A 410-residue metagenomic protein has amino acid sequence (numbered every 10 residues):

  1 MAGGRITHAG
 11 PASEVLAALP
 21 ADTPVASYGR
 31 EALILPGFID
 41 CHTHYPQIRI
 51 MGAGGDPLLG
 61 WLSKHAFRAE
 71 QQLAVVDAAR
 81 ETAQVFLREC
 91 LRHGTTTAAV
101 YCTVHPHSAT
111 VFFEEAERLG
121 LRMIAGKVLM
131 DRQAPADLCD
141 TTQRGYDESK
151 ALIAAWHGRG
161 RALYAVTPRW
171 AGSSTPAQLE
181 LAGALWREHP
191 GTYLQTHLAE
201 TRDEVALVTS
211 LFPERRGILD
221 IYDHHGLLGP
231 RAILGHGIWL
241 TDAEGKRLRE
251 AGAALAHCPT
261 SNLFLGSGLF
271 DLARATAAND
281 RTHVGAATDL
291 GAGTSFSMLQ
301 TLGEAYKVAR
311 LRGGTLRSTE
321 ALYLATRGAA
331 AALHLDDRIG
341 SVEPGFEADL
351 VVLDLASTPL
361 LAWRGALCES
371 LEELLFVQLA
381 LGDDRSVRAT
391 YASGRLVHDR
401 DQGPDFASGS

Functional and structural regions predicted by a protein language model:
M1-P36: Histidine-rich, glycine-flanked metal-binding segment
G37-I48, Y193-R202: Histidine-centered catalytic micro-motifs
R49-A79, K127-T142, T201-R231, A254 (+2 more regions): Active-site gating loops and adjacent loop-to-helix segments of metal-dependent hydrolytic enzymes
A53-L121, G145-R159: Alpha-helical scaffold segments that flank or form the walls of functional sites
H107-G237: Metal-coordinating catalytic core of metallo-dependent amide/deamination hydrolases
G120-R122, W186-G191, L227-P230, R247-A256 (+2 more regions): Glycine-enriched alpha-helix->loop->beta-strand junction motifs that scaffold or abut catalytic
H224-R231, L272-W363: His/Asp/Glu-enriched, well-ordered alpha-helical/loop segment that forms or immediately abuts the divalent-metal
E347-Q402: C-terminal cap of metal-dependent C-N hydrolases
